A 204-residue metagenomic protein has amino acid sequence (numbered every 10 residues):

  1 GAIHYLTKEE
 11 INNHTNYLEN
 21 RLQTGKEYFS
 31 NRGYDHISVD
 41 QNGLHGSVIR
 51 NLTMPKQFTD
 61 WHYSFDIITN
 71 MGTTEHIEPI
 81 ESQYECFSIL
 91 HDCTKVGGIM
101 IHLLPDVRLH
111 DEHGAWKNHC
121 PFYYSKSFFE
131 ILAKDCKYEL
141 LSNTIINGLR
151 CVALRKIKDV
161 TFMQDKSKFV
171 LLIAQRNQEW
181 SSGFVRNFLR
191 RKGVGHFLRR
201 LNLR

Functional and structural regions predicted by a protein language model:
G1-A2, N13-G114: Conserved SAM-binding loop
Y5, F29, F197-R199: Intrinsically disordered, low-complexity, compositionally biased regions/tails
I11-N13, F58, R191-G195: Short, structured coil/loop segments at alpha-helix boundaries
E78-R204: S-adenosyl-L-methionine-dependent methyltransferase catalytic module, highlighting the catalytic core
